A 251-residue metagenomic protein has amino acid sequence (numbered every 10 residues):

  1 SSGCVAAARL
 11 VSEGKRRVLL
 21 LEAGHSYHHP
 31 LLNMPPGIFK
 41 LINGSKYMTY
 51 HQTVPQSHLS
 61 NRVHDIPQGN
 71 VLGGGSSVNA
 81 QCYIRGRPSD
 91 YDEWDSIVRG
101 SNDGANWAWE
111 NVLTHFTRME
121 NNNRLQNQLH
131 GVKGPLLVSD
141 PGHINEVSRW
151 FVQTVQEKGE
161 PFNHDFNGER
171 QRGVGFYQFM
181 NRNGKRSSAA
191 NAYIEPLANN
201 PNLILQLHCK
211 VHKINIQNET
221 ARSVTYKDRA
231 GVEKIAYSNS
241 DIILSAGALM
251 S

Functional and structural regions predicted by a protein language model:
S1-S251: N-terminal redox-cofactor-binding region of secreted/periplasmic oxidoreductases
